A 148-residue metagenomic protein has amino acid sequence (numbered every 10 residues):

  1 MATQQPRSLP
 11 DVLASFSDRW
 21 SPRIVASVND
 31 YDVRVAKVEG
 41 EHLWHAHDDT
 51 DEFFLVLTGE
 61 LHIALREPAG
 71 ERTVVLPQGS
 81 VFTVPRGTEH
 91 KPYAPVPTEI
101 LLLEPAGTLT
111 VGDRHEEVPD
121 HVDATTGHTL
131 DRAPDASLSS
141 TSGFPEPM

Functional and structural regions predicted by a protein language model:
T3-L13, A26, P95-M148: Double-stranded beta-helix
L9-W44, T50: A short glycine-rich, His/Asp/Glu-containing loop-to-beta-strand
N29, L57-T58, P77-Q78, V96: A cytosolic small-molecule/anion-sensing beta-strand core signal
K37-V38, H47-E67, L103: Short, conserved beta-strand element in jelly-roll/cupin
L43, S80-K91, T98-I100, T108-L109: Histidine-centered metal-chelating micro-motifs
W44-A46, D51-V56, T73-V74, K91-P92: His/acidic/aromatic-lined binding-pocket segments of jelly-roll/cupin-type domains and related regulatory beta-sandwich
H62, G70, L109: Flexible, glycine-rich phosphate/dinucleotide-binding loops and adjacent beta-alpha linkers at cofactor/substrate
E67-R86: Short acidic-glycine-tyrosine-enriched beta hairpin
